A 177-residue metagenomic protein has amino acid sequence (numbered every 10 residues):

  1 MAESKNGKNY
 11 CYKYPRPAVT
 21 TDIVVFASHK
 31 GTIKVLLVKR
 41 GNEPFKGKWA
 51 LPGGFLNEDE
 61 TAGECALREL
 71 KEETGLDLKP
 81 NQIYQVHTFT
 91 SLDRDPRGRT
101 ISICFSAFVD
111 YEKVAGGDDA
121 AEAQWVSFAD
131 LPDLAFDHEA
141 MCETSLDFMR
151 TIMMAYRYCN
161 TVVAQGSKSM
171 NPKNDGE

Functional and structural regions predicted by a protein language model:
A2-A50, G63, L78: N-terminal strand-loop-strand
K5, C142, S169: Alpha-helical and His/Cys-centered functional microenvironments
N6, K30, R97, A115-G116 (+2 more regions): Feature targets compositionally biased, intrinsically disordered low-complexity regions with long contiguous runs
F26, M141-C142, A164, D175: A generic signature of intrinsically disordered, low-complexity regions enriched in glycine/proline and charged/polar
T32-L76, T161-E177: Conserved Nudix-box catalytic region and its N-terminal flanking loop in Nudix hydrolases and closely related
L56-I152: Unchanged
M153-C159: Charged phosphate-binding loop/patch that engages nucleotide di/tri-phosphates or the phosphate backbone of nucleic
